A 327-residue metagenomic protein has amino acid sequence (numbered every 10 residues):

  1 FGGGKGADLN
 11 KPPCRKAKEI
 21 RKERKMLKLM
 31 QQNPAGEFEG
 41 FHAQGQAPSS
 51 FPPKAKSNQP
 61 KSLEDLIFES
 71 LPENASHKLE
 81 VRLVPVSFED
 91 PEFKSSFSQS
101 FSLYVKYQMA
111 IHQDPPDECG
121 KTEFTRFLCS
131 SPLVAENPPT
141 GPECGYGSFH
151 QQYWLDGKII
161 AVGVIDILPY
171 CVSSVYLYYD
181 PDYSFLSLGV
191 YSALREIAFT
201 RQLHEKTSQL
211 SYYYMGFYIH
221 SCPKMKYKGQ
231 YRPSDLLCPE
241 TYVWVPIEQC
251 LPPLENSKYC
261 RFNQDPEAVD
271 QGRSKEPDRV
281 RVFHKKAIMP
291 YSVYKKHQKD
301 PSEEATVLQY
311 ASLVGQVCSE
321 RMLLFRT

Functional and structural regions predicted by a protein language model:
G4-F185, D278-T327: A conserved beta-strand-loop-helix scaffold within acyl/acetyltransferase catalytic domains
G147-S148, D156-P239, V245-E248: Acyl-donor binding region in acyl/amide transferases
K206-T327: C-terminal catalytic domain of photolyase/cryptochrome flavoproteins, centering on the FAD-binding pocket
